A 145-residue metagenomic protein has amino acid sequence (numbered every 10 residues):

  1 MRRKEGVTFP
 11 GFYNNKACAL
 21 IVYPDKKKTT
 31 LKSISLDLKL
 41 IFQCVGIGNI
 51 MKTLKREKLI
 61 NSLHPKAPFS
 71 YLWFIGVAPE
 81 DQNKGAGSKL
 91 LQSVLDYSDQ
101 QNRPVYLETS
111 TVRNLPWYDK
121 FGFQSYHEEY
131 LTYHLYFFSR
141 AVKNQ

Functional and structural regions predicted by a protein language model:
M1-T8: Active-site rim helix/loop that mediates acceptor-substrate recognition in acyltransferases
F12, K16-I75, Q82: Conserved acyl-donor/pantetheine-binding loop and adjacent beta-alpha core of acyl/acetyltransferases and related
K16-C18, Y133-F138: Short hydrophobic/aromatic beta-strand or adjacent loop that forms the aromatic wall/cage of a ligand/substrate-binding
K55, L59-S62, S93, Y97 (+1 more regions): Hydrophobic, well-ordered beta-alpha structural blocks that scaffold small-molecule cofactor pockets
P68-S70, Y97-S110: Conserved GNAT acetyl-CoA-binding A-motif
W73-Q82, Y106-P116, L131, S139-V142: Conserved beta-strand-loop-alpha-helix junction that forms the acyl-donor binding cleft
V77, N83-D96: Conserved acetyl-CoA-binding loop-helix of GNAT-fold acetyltransferases
S88, Q100-N102, T111-E128, T132-H134: Conserved active-site alpha-helix within GNAT-family acetyltransferase domains
